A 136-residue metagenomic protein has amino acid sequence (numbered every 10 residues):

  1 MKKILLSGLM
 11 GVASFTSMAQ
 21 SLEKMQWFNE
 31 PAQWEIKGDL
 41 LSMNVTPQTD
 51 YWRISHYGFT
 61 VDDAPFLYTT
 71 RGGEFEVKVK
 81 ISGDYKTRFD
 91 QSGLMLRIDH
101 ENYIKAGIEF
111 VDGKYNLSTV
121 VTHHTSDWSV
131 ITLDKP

Functional and structural regions predicted by a protein language model:
M1-S21: Bacterial Sec-dependent N-terminal signal peptides
Q20-P136: Extracellular glycan-recognition regions
